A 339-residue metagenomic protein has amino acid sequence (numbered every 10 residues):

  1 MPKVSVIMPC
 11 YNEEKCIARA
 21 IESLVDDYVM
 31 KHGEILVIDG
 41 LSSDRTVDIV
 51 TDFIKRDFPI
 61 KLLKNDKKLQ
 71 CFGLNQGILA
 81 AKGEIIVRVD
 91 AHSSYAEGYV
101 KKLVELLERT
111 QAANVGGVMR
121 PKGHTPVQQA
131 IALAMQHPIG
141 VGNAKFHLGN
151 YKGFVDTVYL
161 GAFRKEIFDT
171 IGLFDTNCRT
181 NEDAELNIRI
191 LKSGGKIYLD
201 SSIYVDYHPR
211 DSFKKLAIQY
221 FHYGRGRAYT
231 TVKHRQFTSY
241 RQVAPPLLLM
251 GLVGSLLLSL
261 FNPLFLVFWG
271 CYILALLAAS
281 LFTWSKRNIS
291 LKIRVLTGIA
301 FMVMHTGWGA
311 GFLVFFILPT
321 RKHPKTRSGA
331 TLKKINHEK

Functional and structural regions predicted by a protein language model:
K3-S5, E34, E185: Cell-envelope/extracellular polymer assembly enzymes that use nucleotide-activated donors
E22-H32: Short, acidic, metal-binding catalytic loop of nucleotide-sugar glycosyltransferases
S23, D39-D48, K67, D90-A96: A conserved acidic beta->alpha catalytic loop
N65-A81, K102, F154-V158: Glycine-rich, basic loop-to-helix element that forms the pyrophosphate-binding segment of sugar-nucleotide handling
I86: Short aromatic/hydrophobic "clamp" motif used to bind/position activated sugar donors
E97-Q129, L133, H208: Conserved donor NDP-sugar-binding/catalytic core segment of glycosyltransferases
L107, D175-T238: Catalytic donor/gating beta->alpha subdomain of glycosyltransferases that bind UDP-sugars
G117-G123, A132-L160, D169, K233: Short, flexible, basic/aromatic active-site loop/helix in glycosyltransferases
